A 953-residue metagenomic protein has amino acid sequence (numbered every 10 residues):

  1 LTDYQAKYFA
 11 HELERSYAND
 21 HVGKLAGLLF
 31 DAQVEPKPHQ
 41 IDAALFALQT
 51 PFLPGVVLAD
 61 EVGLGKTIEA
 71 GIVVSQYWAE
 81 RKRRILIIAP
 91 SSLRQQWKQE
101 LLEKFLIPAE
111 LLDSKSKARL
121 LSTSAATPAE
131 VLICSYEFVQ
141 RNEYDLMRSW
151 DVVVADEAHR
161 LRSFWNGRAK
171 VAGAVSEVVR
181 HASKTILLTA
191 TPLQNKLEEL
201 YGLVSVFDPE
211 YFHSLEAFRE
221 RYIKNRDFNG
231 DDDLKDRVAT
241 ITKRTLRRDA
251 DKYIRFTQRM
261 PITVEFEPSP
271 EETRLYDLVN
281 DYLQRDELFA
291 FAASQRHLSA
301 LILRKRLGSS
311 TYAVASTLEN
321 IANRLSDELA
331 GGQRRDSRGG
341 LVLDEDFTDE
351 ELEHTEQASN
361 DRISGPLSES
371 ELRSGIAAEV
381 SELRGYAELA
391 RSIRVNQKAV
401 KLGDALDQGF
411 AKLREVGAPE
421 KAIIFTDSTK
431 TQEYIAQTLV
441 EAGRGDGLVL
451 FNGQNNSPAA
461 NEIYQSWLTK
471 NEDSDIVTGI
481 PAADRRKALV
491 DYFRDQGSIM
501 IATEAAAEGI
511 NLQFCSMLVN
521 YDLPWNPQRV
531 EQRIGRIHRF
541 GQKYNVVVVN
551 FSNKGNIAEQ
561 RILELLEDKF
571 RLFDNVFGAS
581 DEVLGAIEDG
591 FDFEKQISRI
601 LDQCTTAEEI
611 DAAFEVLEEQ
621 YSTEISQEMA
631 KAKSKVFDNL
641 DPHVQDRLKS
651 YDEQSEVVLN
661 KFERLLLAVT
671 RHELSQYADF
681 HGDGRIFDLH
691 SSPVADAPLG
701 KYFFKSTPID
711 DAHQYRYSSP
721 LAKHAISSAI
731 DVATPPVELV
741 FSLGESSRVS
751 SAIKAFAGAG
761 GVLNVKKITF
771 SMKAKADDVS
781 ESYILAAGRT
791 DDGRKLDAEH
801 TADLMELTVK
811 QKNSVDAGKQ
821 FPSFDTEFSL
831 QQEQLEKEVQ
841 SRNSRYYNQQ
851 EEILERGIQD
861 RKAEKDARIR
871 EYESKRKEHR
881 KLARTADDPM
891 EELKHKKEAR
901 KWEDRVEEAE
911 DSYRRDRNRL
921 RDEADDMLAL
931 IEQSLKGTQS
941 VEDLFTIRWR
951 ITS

Functional and structural regions predicted by a protein language model:
T2-K7, H11-E14, Y544-K701, A722 (+1 more regions): C-terminal accessory region of SF2 helicases/translocases
T2-L45, Q49, K66-E69, W78-V171 (+3 more regions): SF2 helicase/translocase NTPase motor core, specifically the RecA-like lobe 1 inter-motif segment between Walker
L53-V73: Walker A/P-loop
P128, L132-W150, N166-S183, L187 (+4 more regions): Inter-lobe coupling linker of SF2 helicases/translocases
S135, V440, G445-E559: Conserved RecA-like P-loop NTPase helicase motor core
F256-P268, K305, A315-G497, P642-P698 (+1 more regions): Conserved Helicase C-terminal RecA-like lobe
S326, S626, H643-E864, E873 (+1 more regions): P-loop NTPase motor cores of the ASCE clade
K901-R921: Amphipathic alpha-helical coiled-coil segments
